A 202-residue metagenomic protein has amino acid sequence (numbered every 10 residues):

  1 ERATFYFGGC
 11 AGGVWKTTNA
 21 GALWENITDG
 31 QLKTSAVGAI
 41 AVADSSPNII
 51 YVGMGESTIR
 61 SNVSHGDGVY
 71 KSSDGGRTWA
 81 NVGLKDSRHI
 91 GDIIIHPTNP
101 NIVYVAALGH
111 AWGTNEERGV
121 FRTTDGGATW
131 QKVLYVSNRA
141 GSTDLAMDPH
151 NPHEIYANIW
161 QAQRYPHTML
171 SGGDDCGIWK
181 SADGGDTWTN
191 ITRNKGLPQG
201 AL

Functional and structural regions predicted by a protein language model:
E1-L202: Beta-propeller blade termini and top-face loops
